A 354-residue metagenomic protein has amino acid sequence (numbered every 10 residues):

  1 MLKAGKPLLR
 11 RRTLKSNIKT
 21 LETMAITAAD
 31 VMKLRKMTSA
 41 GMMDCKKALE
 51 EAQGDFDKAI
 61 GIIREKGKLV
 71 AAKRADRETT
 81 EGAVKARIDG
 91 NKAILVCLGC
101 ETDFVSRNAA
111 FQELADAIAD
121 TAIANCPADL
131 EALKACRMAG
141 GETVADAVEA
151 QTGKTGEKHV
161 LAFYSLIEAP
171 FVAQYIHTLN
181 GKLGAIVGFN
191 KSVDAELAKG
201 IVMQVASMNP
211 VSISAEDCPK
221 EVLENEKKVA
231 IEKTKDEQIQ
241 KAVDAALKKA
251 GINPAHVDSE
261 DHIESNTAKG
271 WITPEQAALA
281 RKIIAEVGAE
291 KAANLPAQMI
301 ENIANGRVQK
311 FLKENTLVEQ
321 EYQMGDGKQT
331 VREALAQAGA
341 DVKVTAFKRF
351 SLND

Functional and structural regions predicted by a protein language model:
M1-T23: Short, Lys/Arg-enriched N-terminal segments with co-localized hydrophobic residues within the first ~10-30 amino acids
T23-D354: N-terminal assembly/interaction segments in proteins that build large macromolecular machines
